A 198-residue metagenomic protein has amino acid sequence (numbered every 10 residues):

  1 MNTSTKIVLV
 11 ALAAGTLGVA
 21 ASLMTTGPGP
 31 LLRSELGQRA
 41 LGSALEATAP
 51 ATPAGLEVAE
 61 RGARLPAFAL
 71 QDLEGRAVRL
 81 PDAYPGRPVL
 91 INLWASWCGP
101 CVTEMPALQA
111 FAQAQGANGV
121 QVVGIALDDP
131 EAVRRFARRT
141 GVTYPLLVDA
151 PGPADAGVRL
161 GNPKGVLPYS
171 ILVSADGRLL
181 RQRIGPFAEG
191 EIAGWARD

Functional and structural regions predicted by a protein language model:
M1-R64: N-terminal targeting signals for export/organelle localization
P53, A77, P130, P153-A154 (+1 more regions): Structural motif corresponding to alpha-helix initiation and N-cap regions
E57-A63, A67-V89, G157: A short beta-strand-turn-helix
F68, L93-W94, F136, Y144: Conserved hydrophobic/aromatic "anchor" residues that stabilize well-ordered secondary structure elements
V78-V102, L108: Short active-site neighborhood of thiol/selenol oxidoreductases, capturing the structured segment around
V102-G141, P151-V158: Structural microenvironment flanking redox-active thiols in thiol-disulfide oxidoreductases
R138-Y144, D149-D198: Thiol/disulfide oxidoreductase modules built on the thioredoxin-like
